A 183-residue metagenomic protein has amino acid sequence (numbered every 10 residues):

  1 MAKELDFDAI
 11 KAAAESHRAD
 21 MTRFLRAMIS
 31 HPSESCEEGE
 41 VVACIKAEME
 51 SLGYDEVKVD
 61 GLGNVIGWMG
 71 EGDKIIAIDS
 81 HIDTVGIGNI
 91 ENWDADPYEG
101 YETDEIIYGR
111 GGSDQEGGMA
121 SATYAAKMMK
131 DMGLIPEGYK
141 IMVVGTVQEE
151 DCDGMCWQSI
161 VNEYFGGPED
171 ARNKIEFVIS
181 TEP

Functional and structural regions predicted by a protein language model:
M1-A2, E15, I75-I78, G111 (+1 more regions): Short charge-dense sequence patches
A2-Y108, D131-G138: Acidic/His- and Gly-rich active-site-bordering loop/insert found across diverse amide/peptide-bond hydrolases
I107, S113-D114: Glycosyltransferase donor-binding loop in the core domain
Q115-P183: Acidic/histidine-rich catalytic neighborhood of metal-dependent amide-processing enzymes
